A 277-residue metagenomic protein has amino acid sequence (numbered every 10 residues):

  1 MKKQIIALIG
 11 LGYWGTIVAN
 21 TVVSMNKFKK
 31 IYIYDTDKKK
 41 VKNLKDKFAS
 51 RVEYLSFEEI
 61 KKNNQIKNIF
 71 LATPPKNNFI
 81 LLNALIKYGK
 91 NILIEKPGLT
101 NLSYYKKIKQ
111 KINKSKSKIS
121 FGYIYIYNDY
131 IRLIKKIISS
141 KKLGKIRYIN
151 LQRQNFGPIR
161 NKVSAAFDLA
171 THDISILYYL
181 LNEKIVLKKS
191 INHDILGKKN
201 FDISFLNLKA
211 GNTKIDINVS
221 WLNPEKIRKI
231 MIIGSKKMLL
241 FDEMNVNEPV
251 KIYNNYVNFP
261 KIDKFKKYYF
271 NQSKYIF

Functional and structural regions predicted by a protein language model:
M1-F48: N-terminal Rossmann-like dinucleotide-binding module
F28-K29, Y88-K90, S115-S117: A short helix->loop->beta-strand "cap" motif at the edges of active sites that frequently abuts
V52-K111: Beta-loop-alpha module in the N-terminal Rossmann-like domain of NAD(P)-dependent dehydrogenases, especially those
K76, L99-P158: A contiguous active-site-proximal alpha/beta segment in oxidoreductase catalytic domains
I94-E95, I119-F121, F241: Hydrophobic residues in well-ordered beta-strands that form the structural core
G122-D129, N155-L187, D202: Mid-domain beta-loop-alpha active-site segment that forms a flexible, acidic cofactor/metal-binding surface
I124, S235-F277: C-terminal glycine/acidic-rich active-site capping loop/insertion
T171-N247, I276: Contiguous beta-strand/loop segments that form the cofactor/metal-binding neighborhood of enzyme cores
